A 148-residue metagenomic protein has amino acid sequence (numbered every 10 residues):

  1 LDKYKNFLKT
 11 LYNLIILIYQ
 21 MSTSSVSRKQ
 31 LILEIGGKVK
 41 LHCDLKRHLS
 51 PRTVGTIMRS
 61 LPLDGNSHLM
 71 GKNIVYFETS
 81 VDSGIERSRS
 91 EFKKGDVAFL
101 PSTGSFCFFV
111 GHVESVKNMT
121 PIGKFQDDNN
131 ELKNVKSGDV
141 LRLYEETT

Functional and structural regions predicted by a protein language model:
L1-Q20: N-terminal amphipathic/basic-hydrophobic helices that include classical n-h-c signal peptides and signal-anchor
L1-Y4, S27, S50, K136: Serine/threonine-rich low-complexity intrinsically disordered regions
M21-L49, G65: N-terminal intrinsically disordered, low-complexity, charge/repeat-rich segments that act as generic
C43-T148: Glycine-rich active-site loops that engage anionic ligands at enzyme catalytic sites
